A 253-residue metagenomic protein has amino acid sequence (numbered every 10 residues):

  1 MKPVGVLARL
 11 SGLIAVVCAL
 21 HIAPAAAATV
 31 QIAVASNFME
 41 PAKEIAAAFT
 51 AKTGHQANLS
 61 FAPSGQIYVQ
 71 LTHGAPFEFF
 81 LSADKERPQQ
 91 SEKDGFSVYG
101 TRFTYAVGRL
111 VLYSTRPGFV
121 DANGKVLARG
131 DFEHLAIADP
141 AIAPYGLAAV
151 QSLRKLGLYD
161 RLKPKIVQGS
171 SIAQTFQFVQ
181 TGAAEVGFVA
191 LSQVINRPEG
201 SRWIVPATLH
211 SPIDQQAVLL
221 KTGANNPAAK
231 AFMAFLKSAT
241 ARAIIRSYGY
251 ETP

Functional and structural regions predicted by a protein language model:
M1-V6: N-terminal secretory signal peptides that target proteins for export/translocation
R9-A23: Bacterial N-terminal signal peptides
A27-F61, G65-A75, S82-G95, F103-P253: Exported/periplasmic ABC-transporter solute-binding proteins
G100: Active-site phosphate-binding/coordination module
